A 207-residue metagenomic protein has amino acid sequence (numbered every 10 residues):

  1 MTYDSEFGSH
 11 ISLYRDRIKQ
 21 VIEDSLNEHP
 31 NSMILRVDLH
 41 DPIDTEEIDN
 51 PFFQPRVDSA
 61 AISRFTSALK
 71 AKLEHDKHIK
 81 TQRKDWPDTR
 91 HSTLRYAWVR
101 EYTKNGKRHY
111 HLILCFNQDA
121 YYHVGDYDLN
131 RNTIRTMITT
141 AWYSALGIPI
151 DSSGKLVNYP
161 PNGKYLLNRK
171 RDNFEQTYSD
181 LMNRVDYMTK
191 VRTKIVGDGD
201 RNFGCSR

Functional and structural regions predicted by a protein language model:
M1-H29, Q118-R207: Catalytic "initiation/cleavage/transfer" segments centered on a nucleophilic residue and adjacent nucleic-acid-engaging
T2, D44-E47, K107, M188: Intrinsically disordered, low-complexity Ser/Thr/Pro/Gly-rich regulatory segments
G8-E23, K70-T81, S92-A97: A Trp-anchored, charged/polar loop motif used as the substrate-binding/catalytic surface of acyl/ester-handling
I22-L26, K84-P87, R95-K104: Catalytic micro-motifs at enzyme active sites that drive phosphoryl/nucleotidyl and oxygen chemistry
S32-I48: Active-site-flanking beta-strand signature of metal-NTP-handling nucleotidyl enzymes and homologous cyclase-like
D38, H75-R95, I148-L166: Short glycine-rich, low-complexity/disordered patches
T45-T93: Short N-terminal edge-element motif at the start of the domain
R95-Y121: Histidine-centered divalent-metal-coordination microenvironment in nucleic-acid enzymes
